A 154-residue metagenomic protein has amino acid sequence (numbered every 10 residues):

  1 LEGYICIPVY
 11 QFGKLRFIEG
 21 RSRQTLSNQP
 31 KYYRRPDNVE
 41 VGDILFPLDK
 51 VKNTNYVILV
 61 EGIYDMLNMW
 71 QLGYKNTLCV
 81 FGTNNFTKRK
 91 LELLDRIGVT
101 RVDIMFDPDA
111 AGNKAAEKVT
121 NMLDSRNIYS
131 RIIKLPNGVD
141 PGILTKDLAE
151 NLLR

Functional and structural regions predicted by a protein language model:
L1-G98, A116: Phosphate-handling DNA/RNA-contact segment within nucleic-acid enzymes
L1-I5, V139-R154: Short, small/acidic-rich helices and loops at N termini and domain boundaries of DNA replication/processing enzymes
L59, T100-A111, I133-K134: Acidic beta-strand-to-loop metal/phosphate-binding motif
F81-F86, D107-D109, P136: Short, acidic/turn-prone active-site loops that include or flank metal/cofactor- and phosphate-binding residues
E92, A110-N121: Mg2+-dependent endonuclease catalytic cores in nucleic-acid-processing enzymes, primarily RNase H-like
I97-P108, D147-R154: A polyampholytic, Gly/Pro-enriched intrinsically disordered region
L123-S130: Short acidic, glycine/proline-enriched helix-loop-strand junctions
S130-G138: A generic structural motif
